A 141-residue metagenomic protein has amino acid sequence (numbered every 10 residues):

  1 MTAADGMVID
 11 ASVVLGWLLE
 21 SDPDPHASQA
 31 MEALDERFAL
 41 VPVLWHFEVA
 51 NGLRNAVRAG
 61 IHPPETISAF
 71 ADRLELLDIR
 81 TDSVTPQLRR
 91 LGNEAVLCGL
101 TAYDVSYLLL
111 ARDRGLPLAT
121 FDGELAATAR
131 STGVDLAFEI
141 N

Functional and structural regions predicted by a protein language model:
M1-G6, L108-N141: Acidic, PIN/NYN-like endoribonuclease modules and their adjacent C-terminal/linker elements
M1-L44, A56-S68, T132: Short, well-structured N-terminal submotif of metal-dependent ribonuclease cores
I9, V41, A102-V105, T120: Short beta-strand scaffold positions
V13, W45, P86-Q87, Y107 (+1 more regions): Alpha-helix capping/helix-boundary segments
V43-H46, I67-C98: Acidic catalytic patch
